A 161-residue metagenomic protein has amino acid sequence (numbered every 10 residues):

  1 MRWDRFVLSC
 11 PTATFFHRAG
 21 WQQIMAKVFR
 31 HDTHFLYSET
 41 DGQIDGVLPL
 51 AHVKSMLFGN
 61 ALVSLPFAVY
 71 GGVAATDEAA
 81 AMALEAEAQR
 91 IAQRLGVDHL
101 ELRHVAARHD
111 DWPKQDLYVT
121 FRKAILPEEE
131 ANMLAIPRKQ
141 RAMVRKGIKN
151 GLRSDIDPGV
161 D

Functional and structural regions predicted by a protein language model:
M1-D161: N-acyltransferase acceptor-side catalytic subdomain
